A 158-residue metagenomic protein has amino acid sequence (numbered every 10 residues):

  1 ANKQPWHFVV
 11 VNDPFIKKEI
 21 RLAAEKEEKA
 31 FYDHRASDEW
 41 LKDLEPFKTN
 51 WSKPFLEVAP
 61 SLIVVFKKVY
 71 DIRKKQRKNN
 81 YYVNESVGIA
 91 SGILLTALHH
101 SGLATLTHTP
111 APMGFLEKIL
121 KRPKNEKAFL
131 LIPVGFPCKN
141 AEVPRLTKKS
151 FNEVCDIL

Functional and structural regions predicted by a protein language model:
A1-V58: N-terminal amphipathic, basic helical "cap/leader" segment at the start of enzyme domains
K3-W6, H100, F129: Short secondary-structure junction motifs
P46-W51, L116-K118, A141: Glycine-rich, charged/polar anion/phosphate-binding loops that engage phosphate groups from diverse ligands
E57-F66: Short coil-to-beta-strand
K67, T109-P110, F136: Short secondary-structure boundary segments
I72, Q76-I119: Small-aliphatic-rich amphipathic alpha-helix that forms the alpha element of a beta-alpha
L116-I132: Short, electropositive alpha-helical surface patch
K127-L158: C-terminal helix-cap and adjacent tail motif
